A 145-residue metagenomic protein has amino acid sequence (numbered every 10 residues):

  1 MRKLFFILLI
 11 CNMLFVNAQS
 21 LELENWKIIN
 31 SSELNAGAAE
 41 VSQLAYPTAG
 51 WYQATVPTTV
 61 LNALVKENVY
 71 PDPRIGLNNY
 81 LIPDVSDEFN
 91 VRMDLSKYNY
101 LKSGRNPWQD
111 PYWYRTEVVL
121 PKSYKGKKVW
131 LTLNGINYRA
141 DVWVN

Functional and structural regions predicted by a protein language model:
M1-S20: Bacterial Sec-dependent N-terminal signal peptides
L4-F5, L14, A45, W51 (+3 more regions): Intrinsic disorder/low-structure terminal segments
F6, E22, E40, Y124-K125 (+1 more regions): Generic hydrophobic-segment detector
Q19-V69: Hydrophobic alpha-helical membrane-insertion signals
K27-L34, T59-A63, E67, P73-N145: Accessory beta-strand-rich segments of carbohydrate-active enzymes
